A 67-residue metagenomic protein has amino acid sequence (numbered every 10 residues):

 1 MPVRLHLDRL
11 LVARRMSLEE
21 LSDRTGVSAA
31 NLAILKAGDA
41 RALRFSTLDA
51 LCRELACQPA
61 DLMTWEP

Functional and structural regions predicted by a protein language model:
M1-M16: A short, Lys/Arg-rich alpha-helix, primarily the initiator
L5, A29, F45-L48: Short alpha-helical elements of helix-turn-helix
D8, E19, D49: Residues within the helices of the helix-turn-helix
L11, S22, C52: The alpha-helix within a helix-turn-helix
V12, A37, P67: Residue-level detection of the helix-turn-helix DNA-binding "recognition helix"
M16-I34: Short alpha-helical DNA-recognition segment
A29, I34, R53, M63-P67: Short, charged recognition helix plus adjacent turn of helix-turn-helix-like nucleic-acid-binding domains
S46-D61: DNA major-groove recognition helix of helix-turn-helix/homeodomain DNA-binding modules
